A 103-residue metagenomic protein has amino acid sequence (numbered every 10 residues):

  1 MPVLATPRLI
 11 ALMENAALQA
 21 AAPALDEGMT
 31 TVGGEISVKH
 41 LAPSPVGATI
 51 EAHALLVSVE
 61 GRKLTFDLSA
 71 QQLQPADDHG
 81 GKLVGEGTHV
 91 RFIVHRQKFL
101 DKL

Functional and structural regions predicted by a protein language model:
M1-E27, K98-L103: Hot-dog-fold acyl-thioester-processing enzymes
P2, K39, T88-F92: Generic structural detector for well-ordered beta-strands
L12-A16, H53, E86: Residues within well-formed alpha-helices
L18-E51: Hydrophobic beta-strand-centered segment that forms part of the acyl-chain substrate-binding groove
P45-V46, L55-L103: HotDog/MaoC-like acyl-thioester-processing domains
